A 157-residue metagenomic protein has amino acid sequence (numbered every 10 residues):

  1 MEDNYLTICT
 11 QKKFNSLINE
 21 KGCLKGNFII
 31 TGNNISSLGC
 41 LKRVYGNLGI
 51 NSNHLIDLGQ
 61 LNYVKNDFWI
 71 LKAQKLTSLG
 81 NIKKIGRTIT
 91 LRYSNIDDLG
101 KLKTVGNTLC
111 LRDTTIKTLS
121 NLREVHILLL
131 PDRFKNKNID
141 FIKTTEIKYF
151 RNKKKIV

Functional and structural regions predicted by a protein language model:
M1, I156-V157: C-terminal end-of-chain micro-motif
M1-G49: N-terminal segments that cap or nucleate solenoid repeat domains
I18, L38-G39, G80, L99-G100 (+1 more regions): A general structural signal for stabilizing positions within well-ordered secondary structure
G26-I35, Y45-L55, Y63-L76, K84-I96 (+3 more regions): Concave beta-strand-loop units of leucine-rich repeat
